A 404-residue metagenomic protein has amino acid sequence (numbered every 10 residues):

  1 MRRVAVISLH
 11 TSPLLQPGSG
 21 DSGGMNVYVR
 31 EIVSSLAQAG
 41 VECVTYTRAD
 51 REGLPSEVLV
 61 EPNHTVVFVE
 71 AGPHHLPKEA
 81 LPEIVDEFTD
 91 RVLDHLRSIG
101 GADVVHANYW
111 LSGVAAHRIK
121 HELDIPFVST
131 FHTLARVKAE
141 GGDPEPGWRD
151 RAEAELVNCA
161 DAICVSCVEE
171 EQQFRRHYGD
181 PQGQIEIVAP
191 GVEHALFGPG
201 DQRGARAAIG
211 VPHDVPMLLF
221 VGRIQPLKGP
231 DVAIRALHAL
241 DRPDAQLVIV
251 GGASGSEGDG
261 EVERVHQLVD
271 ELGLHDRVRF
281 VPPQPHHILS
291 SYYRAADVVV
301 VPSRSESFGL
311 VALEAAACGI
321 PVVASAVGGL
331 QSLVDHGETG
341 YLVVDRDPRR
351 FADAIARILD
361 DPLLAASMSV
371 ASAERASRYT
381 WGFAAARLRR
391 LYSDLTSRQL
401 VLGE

Functional and structural regions predicted by a protein language model:
M1-V66: N-terminal subdomain of nucleotide-sugar transferases
A49-R51, A154-Q184, V192-H194: A short, active-site helix/loop in glycosyltransferases that binds the activated sugar's phosphate group
G198-V211: A short helix/loop element that forms part of the nucleotide-sugar donor recognition site in Leloir-type
P212-K228, I234-L237, V248-V250: Conserved donor-binding/catalytic core segment of Leloir-type glycosyltransferases
P283, H336-G337, Y341-P348, R357-P362: Conserved acidic donor-binding segment of nucleotide-sugar-dependent glycosyltransferases
P283, S291-A296: Short alpha-helical donor nucleotide-sugar binding micro-motif in glycosyltransferases
R304: Aromatic "clamp/platform" in nucleotide-sugar-dependent glycosyltransferases that forms part of the donor/acceptor
P321-A324, V334: Short hydrophobic beta-strand element within catalytic cores of glycosyltransferases and related nucleotide-activated
